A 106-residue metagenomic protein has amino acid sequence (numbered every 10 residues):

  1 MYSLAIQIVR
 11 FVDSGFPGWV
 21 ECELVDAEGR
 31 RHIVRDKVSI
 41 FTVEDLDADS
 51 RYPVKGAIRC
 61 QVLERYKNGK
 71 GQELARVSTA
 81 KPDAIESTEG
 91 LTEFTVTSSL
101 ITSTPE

Functional and structural regions predicted by a protein language model:
M1-T95: Basic/aromatic-rich interaction segments and small domains that mediate binding to polyanionic partners
L100-E106: Short, charged, intrinsically disordered terminal tails
